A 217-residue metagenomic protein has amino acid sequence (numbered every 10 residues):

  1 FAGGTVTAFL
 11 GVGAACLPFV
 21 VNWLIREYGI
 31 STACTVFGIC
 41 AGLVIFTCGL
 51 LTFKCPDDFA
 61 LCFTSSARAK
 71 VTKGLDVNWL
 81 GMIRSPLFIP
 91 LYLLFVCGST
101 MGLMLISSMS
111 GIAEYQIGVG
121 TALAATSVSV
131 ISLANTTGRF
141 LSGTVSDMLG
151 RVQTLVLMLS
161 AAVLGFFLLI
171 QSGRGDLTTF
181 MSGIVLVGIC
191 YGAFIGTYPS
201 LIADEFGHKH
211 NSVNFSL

Functional and structural regions predicted by a protein language model:
F1-G3, A193-F206: Intracellular juxtamembrane helix-capping segments at the cytosolic ends of symmetry-related transmembrane helices
G3, V119-V128, D176, F180 (+1 more regions): Juxtamembrane helix-start elements in MFS-like secondary transporters
V6, L10-D57: Helix-loop-helix hairpin linking two adjacent transmembrane segments in secondary transporters
F19-G29, A113-E114, V145-S146, A203: Interfacial helix-cap and linker-helix signal at transmembrane-aqueous boundaries of multi-pass secondary transporters
K54-D76: Flexible cytoplasmic inter-helical loops of multi-pass small-molecule transporters
L80-G143: Extracytoplasmic gate region of multi-pass secondary transporters
D147-L159: Cytoplasmic membrane-interface "Motif A"-like loop-to-helix N-cap segments of 12-TM Major Facilitator Superfamily
S160-R174: C-terminal ends and interior cores of transmembrane alpha-helices in multi-pass membrane transporters/permeases
